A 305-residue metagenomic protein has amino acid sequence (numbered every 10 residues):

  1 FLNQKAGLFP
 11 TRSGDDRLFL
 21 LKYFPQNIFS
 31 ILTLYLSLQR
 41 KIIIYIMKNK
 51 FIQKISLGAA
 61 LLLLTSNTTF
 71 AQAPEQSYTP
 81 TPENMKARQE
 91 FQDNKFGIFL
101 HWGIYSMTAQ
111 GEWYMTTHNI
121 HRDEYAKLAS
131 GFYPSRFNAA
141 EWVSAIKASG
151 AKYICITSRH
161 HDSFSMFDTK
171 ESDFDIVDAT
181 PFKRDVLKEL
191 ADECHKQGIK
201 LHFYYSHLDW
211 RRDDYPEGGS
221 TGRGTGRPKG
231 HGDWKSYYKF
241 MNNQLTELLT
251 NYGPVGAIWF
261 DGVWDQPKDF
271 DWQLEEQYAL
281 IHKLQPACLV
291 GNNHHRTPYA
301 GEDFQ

Functional and structural regions predicted by a protein language model:
F1, P25-A73: Bacterial Sec-dependent N-terminal signal peptides
L2, G14-D15, Q26, I44 (+6 more regions): Intrinsic-disorder/low-complexity regions
A6, F29, S37, Q72-Q305: Mature catalytic domains of secreted/periplasmic carbohydrate-active enzymes
A6-G7, S13-L20: Targeting/processing segments of secretory and organellar proteins
D15, K22-P25, L64-T68, Y105 (+1 more regions): Ubiquitous "structural anchor" signal
